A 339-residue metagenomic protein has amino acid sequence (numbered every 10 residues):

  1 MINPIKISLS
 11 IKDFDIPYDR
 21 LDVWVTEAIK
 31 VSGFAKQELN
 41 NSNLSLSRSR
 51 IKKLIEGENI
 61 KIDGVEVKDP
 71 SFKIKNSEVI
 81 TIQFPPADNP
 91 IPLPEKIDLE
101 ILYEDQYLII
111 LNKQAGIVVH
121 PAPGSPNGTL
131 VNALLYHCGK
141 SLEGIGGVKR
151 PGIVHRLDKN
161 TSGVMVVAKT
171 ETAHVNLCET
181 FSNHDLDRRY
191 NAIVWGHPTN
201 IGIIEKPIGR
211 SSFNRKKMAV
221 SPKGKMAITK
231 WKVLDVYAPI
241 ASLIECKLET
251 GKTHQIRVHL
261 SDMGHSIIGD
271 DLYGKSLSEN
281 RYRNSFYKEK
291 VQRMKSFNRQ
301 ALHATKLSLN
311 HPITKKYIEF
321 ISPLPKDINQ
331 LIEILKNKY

Functional and structural regions predicted by a protein language model:
M1-R50, K225, P239, E249 (+1 more regions): Pseudouridine synthases involved in rRNA/tRNA modification
M1-S212, L324-K336: RNA pseudouridine synthases
I101, V194, K230-V233, I267: Conserved hydrophobic positions within beta-strands
G147-E179, D187, K206-H265, K295-Y339: The conserved catalytic core of RNA pseudouridine synthases
